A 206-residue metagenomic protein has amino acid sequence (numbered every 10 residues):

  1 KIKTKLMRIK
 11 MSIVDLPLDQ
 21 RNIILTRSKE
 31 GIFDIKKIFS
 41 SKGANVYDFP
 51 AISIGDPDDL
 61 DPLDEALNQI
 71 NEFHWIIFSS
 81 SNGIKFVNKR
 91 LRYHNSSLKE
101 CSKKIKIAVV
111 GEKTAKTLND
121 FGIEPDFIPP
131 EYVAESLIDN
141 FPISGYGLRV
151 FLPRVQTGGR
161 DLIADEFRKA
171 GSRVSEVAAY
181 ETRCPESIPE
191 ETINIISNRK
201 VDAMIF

Functional and structural regions predicted by a protein language model:
I2-L6: Extreme N-terminal basic, low-complexity initiation segments that serve as generic localization/processing leaders
R8-F206: Signature of uroporphyrinogen-III synthase
